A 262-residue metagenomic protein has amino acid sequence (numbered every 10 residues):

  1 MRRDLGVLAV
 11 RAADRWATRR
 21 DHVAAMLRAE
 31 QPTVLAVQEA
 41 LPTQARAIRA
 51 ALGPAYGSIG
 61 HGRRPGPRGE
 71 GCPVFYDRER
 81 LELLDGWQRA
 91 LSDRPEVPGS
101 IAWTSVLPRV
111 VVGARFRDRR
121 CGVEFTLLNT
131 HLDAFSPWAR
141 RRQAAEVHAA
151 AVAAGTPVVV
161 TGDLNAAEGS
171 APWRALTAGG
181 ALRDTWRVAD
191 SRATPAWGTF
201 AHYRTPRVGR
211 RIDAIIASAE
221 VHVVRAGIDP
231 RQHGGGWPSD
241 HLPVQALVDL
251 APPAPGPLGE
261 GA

Functional and structural regions predicted by a protein language model:
M1-A51, R63-E70, P252-A262: N-terminal, active-site-proximal structural segment of metallo-dependent hydrolase catalytic domains
M1-R19, L91-V106, D133: Acidic/histidine-rich helix-loop elements that form or flank divalent-metal/phosphate-binding sites at the catalytic
R2, L41, H131-D133, L164-A167 (+2 more regions): Catalytic metal-binding/acid-base residues of hydrolase active sites
G6, R117-R141: Metal-dependent phosphoester/phosphodiester hydrolase catalytic core
R15-H22, A40, S105-R109, W138-E146 (+3 more regions): Soluble or luminal CAZymes and related metallo-dependent hydrolases
V23-I48, F75, A114, E124-T130 (+4 more regions): Active-site beta-strand/loop signature of hydrolases that rely on acidic residues for catalysis
V34-E124, G227-I228: Structured beta-strand-rich core segments of catalytic domains in phosphoester-bond hydrolases
W138, A149-V158, A166-A262: Metal-dependent phosphoester-hydrolase catalytic domains
